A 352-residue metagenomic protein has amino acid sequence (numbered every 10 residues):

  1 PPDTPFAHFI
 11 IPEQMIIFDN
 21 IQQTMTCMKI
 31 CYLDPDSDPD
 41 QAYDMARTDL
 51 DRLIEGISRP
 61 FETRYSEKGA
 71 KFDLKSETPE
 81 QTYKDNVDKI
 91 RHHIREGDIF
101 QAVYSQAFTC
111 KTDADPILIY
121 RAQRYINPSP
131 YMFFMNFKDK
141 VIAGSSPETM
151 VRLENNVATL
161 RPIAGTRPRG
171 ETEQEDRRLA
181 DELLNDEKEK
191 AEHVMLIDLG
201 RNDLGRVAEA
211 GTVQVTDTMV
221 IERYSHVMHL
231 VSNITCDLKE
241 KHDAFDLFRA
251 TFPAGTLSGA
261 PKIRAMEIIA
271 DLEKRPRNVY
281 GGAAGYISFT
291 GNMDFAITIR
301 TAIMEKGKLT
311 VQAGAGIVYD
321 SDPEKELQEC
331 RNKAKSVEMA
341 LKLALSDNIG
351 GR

Functional and structural regions predicted by a protein language model:
P1-R352: Extended alpha-helical targeting/anchoring segments, especially N-terminal organellar/secretory targeting helices
